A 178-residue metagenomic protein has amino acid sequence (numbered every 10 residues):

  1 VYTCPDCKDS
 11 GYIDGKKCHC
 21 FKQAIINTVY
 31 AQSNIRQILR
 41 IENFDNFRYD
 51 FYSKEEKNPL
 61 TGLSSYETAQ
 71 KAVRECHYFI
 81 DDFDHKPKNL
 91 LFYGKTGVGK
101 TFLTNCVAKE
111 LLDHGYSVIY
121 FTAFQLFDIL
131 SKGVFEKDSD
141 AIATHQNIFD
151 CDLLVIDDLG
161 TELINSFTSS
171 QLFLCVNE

Functional and structural regions predicted by a protein language model:
Y2-N43: Interdomain "pre-motor" coupling segment immediately N-terminal to P-loop NTPase/helicase cores
D45-L90: Pre-Walker A (pre-P-loop) alpha-helix and adjacent loop at the N terminus of AAA/AAA+ ATPase modules, a conserved
K86, K109-I119: Post-Walker A helix-loop "phosphate-sensing" segment adjacent to the P-loop in P-loop NTPases
K86-L103: Walker A/P-loop nucleotide-binding motif
K88, Y116-S117, D150-L153: Loop/turn-to-beta-strand initiation segments
G115-I129: Short beta-strand-centered segment that lines the nucleotide-binding/catalytic pocket of NTP-utilizing
S131-E178: Conserved nucleotide-sensing/catalytic segment adjacent to the nucleotide-binding pocket in NTP-handling enzymes
